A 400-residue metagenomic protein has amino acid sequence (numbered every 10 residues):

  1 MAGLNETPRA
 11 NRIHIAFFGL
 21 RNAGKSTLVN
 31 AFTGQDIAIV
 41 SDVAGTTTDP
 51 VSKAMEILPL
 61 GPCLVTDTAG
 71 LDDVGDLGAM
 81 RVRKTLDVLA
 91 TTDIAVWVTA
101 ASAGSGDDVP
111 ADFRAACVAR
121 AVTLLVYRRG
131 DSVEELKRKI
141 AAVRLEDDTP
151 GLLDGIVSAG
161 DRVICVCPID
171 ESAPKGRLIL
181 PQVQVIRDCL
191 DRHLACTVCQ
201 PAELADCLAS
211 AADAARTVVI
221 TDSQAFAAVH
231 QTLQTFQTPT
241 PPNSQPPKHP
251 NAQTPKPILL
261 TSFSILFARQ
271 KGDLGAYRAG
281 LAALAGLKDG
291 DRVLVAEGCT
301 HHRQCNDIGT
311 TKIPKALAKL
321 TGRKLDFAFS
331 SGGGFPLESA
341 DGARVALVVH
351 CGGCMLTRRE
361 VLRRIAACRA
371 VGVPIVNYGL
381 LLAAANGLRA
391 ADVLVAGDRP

Functional and structural regions predicted by a protein language model:
M1-A79, R83, D87-V88: Conserved G1/Walker A P-loop phosphate-binding module
G19, T68-A69, V98-G104, A111 (+7 more regions): G-domain G4 guanine-recognition motif of GTPases
K53-G61, A69, D76-E135, G151-G155 (+5 more regions): Conserved C-terminal guanine-recognition region of P-loop GTPase G domains, centered on the G4
T92, R216, V345: An anion/phosphate-binding loop that grips the pyrophosphate of nucleotide cofactors and donors
R114-G155, R162-I164, H193-A195, C199-A202 (+5 more regions): Canonical P-loop GTPase G-domain recognition
Q184-L194, T311-D326: Short helix-loop-beta junction
Q234-K256: Intrinsically disordered, low-complexity terminal tails and inter-domain linkers enriched for S/T/G/P/D/E
F267-G322, E338-S339: Redox- and metal-dependent alpha/beta enzyme cores, enriched for Fe-S-associated oxidoreductases and cofactor-handling
